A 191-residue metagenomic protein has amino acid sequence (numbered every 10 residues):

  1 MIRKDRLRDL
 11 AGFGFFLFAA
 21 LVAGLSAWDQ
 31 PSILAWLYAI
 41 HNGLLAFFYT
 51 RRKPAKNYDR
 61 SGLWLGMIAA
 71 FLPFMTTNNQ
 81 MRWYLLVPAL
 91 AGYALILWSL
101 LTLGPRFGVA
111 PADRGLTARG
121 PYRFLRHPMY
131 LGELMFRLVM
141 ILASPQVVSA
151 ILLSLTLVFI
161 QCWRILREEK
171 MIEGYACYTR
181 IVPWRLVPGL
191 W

Functional and structural regions predicted by a protein language model:
M1-A110, V139-W191: Membrane-anchoring alpha-helices and their flanking helix-loop junctions
R114-G132: Solvent-exposed interhelical
